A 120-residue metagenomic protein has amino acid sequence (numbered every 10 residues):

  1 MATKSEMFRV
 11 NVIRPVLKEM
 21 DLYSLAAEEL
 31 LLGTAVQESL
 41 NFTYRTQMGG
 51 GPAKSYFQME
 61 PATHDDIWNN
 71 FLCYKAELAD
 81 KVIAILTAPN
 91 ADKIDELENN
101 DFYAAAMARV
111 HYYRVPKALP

Functional and structural regions predicted by a protein language model:
A2-L17, V36-P116: Peptidoglycan-targeting cell-wall enzymes and recognition modules
K18-A26: Short, charged helix-capping/linker segments at alpha-helix termini
L25-G33: Alpha-helical scaffolds flanking conserved acidic
A118-P120: Short conserved catalytic/interaction loops centered on acidic-Pro-aromatic/His motifs
